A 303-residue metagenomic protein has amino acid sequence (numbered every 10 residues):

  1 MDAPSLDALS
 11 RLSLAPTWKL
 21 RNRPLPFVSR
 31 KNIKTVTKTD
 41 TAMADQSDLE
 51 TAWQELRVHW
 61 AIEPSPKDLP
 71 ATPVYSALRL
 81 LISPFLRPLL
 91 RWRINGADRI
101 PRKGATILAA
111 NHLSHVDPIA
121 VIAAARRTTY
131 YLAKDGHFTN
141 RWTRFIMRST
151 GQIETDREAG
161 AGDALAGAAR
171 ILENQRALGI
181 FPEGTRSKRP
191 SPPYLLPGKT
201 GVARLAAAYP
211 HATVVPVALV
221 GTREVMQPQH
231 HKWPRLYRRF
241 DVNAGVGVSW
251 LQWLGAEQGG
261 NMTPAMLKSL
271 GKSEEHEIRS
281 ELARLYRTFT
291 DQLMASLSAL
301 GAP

Functional and structural regions predicted by a protein language model:
A3, S10, L14-A15: Short, low-complexity intrinsically disordered segments enriched in A/P/G/S/L with frequent Arg, especially at protein
R11, R21-R23, R30: Basic polycationic patches enriched in arginine
V28-P66, L165-P303: Non-catalytic C-terminal accessory region of glycerolipid acyltransferases and related lyso-lipid remodeling enzymes
D48-N95, R127, R141-T150: A transmembrane-helix-recognition feature enriched in membrane-embedded lipid enzymes and envelope glyco-/phospholipid
L90, E158-G162, L195-L196: A conditional alpha-helix N-cap/helix-loop micro-motif detector
I100-K103, I171-E173: Flexible, charged surface loops at secondary-structure boundaries
R102-G160: Catalytic core of membrane glycerolipid acyltransferases/transacylases, capturing the structured, soluble-facing
